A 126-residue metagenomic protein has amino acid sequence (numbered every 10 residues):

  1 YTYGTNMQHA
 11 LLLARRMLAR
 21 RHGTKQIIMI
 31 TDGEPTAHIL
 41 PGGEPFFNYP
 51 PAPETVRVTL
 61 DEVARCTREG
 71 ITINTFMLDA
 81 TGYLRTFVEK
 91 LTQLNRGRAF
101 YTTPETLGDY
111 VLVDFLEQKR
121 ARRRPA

Functional and structural regions predicted by a protein language model:
Y1-I28, P35-A37, R57-V58, T67: Von Willebrand factor
T2-H9, E54-V58, Y83-T86, T102 (+1 more regions): Charged, alpha-helix-enriched surfaces in structured cytosolic catalytic cores of large nucleotide-utilizing machines
G4-H9, A64-E69, D109-E117: Low-complexity, flexible helical/coil segments
G33-L94: VWA/integrin I-like adhesion module and closely mimicked acidic/polar interface patches used
R65, P125-A126: Oxyanion-binding/catalytic loops of NTP- or PPi-dependent enzymes
T72-P125: Von Willebrand factor A/integrin I-like adhesion domains
